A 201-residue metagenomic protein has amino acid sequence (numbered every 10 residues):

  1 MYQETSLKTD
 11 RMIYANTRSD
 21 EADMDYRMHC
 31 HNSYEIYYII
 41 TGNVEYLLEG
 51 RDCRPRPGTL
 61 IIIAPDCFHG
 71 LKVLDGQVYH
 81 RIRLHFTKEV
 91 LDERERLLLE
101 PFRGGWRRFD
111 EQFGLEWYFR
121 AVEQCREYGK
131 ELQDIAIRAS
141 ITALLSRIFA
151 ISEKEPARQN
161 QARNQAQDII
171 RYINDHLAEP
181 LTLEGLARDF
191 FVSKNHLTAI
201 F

Functional and structural regions predicted by a protein language model:
M1-D20, L60-E131, L145-K154: A hydrophobic/aromatic-rich effector-binding and dimerization subdomain of bacterial HTH-type transcriptional regulators
I13, A22, N32, G42 (+2 more regions): A generic "binding-loop/recognition-motif" signal
T17, M24-H31, L48, K72-L74: Short histidine-centered beta-strand/loop micro-motifs that create catalytic or ligand/metal-coordination sites
H29-Y46: Short, conserved beta-strand element in jelly-roll/cupin
G50-A64: Short acidic-glycine-tyrosine-enriched beta hairpin
G58, H196-F201: Short hydrophobic/aromatic patch on the recognition helix
F102-F113, R126-I137, L145-D175, E179-F190: Short, Lys/Arg-enriched, Trp-marked, Pro/Gly-tolerant hinge/linker segments that flank
S193: Helix-turn-helix DNA-binding motif, specifically the short coil turn and the N-cap/start of the second
